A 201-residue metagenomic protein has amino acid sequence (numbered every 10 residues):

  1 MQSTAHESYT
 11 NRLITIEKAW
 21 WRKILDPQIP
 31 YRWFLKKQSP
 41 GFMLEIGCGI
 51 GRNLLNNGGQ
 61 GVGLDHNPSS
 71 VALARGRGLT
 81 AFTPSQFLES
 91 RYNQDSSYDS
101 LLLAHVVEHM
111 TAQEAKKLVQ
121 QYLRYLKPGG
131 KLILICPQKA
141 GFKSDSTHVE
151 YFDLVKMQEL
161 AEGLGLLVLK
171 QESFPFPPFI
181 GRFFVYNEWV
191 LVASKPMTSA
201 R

Functional and structural regions predicted by a protein language model:
M1-S96, S100-L102, Q113-V119, E172 (+2 more regions): Conserved N-terminal segment of class I S-adenosyl-L-methionine
R75-P84, E108-H109, S146-F152: Short, exposed beta-strand "edge-strand" segments with a Pro/Gly-rich flavor and a Y/T-containing core
L103, M110-K127, K131-R201: S-adenosyl-L-methionine-dependent methyltransferase catalytic module, highlighting the catalytic core
